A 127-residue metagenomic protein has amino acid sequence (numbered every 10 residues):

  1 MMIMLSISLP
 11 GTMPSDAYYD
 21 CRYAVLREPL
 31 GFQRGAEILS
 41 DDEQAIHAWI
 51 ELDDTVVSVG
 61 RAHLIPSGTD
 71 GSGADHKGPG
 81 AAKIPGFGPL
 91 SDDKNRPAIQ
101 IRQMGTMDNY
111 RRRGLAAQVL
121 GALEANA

Functional and structural regions predicted by a protein language model:
M1-M2, R96: Short, flexible turn/loop "capping" segments at secondary-structure junctions
M2-Y18: A short beta-loop-alpha structural element at the N-terminal edge of CoA-dependent acyl/N-acetyltransferase catalytic
L9-M13, P89, Y110-R112: Short acidic/polar alpha-helix capping motifs at helix-coil junctions
D16-Y23, A117: Short amphipathic alpha-helical segments
D20-D53, V57, R61, S67: Active-site rim helix/loop that mediates acceptor-substrate recognition in acyltransferases
R27, L39-D41, G71-A98, R113 (+1 more regions): Intrinsically disordered, low-complexity linear regions
W49, T55-I65, G73-L90, Q100-G105: Conserved beta-strand in the GNAT
Q103-T106, R112-A125: Conserved acetyl-CoA-binding loop-helix of GNAT-fold acetyltransferases
